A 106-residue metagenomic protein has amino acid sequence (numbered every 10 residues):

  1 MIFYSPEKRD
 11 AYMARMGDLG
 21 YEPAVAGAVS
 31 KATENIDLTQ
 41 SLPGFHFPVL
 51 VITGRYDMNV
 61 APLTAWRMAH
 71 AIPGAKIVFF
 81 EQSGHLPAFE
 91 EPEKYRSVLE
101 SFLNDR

Functional and structural regions predicted by a protein language model:
M1-Q40, F47: Alpha/beta-hydrolase
T33, Y56-V60: Acidic catalytic loop of the alpha/beta-hydrolase fold
L38, F47, A61-H70: Short alpha-helix in the alpha/beta-hydrolase fold that links the catalytic acid
F45, V51-T53: Short beta-strand/loop motif that positions the catalytic acidic residue of the alpha/beta-hydrolase fold
G54-R55, F80: Active-site-proximal beta-strand/loop segments in catalytic clefts of secreted hydrolases
G74-R106: Catalytic active-site module of serine/aspartate enzymes centered on a nucleophile-bearing elbow/loop
